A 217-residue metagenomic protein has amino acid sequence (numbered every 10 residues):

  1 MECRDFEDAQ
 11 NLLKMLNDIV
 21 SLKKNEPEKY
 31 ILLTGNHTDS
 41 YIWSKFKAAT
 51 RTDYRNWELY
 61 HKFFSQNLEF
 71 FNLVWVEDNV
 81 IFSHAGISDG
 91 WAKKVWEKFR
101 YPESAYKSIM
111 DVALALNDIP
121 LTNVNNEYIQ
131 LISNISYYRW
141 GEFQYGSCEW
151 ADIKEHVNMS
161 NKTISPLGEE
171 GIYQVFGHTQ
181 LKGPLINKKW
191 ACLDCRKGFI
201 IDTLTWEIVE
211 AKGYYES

Functional and structural regions predicted by a protein language model:
M1, N36-T38, A85-I87, V175-Q180 (+1 more regions): Active-site metal-binding loops of divalent metal-dependent hydrolases
M1-E69, L73-V76: Core catalytic region of metal-dependent phosphoesterases/phosphodiesterases, especially metallo-beta-lactamase-like
R4, D39-S44, S83, D89-K93 (+2 more regions): Short catalytic/ligand-binding loop motif for oxyanion handling, primarily in non-cytosolic enzymes, centered on
I31, V80-I81, Y173: Structural motif
W75-F82, N187-K188: Beta-strand-turn-beta hairpins that frame and shape the catalytic cleft of phosphate-ester-processing enzymes
V80-P166: Active-site-proximal loop/helix segment associated with metal-binding centers of metalloenzymes
E155-Y214: Conserved beta-sheet core of the metallophosphoesterase superfamily
